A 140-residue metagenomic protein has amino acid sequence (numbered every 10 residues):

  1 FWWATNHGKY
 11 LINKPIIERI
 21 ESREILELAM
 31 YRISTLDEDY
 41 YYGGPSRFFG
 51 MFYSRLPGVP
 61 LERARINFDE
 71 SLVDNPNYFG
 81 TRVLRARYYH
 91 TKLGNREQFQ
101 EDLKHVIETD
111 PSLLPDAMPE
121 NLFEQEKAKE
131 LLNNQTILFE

Functional and structural regions predicted by a protein language model:
F1-K14, D39-R55, F79-Y89, F123-E130 (+1 more regions): Amphipathic alpha-helical repeat scaffolds of TPR domains
Y10-S22, S54-E62, K92-Q100, I137-E140: Short coil/turn connectors between adjacent alpha-helices in alpha-solenoid helical repeat scaffolds
I20-R23, D39-G43, L61, N75 (+2 more regions): Inter-repeat boundary and helix-capping residues of tandem alpha-helical solenoids
E27, R63-I66, H90, E97-L113: TPR/TPR-like (Sel1-like) alpha-helical repeat modules
Y31-Y42, D110-M118: Flexible helix-coil transition and linker loops at the boundaries of alpha-helical arrays
T35-V73: Alpha-helical adaptor scaffolds
D102, S112-E140: Terminal, low-structured helical/coil segments at or just beyond the last alpha-helical repeat
